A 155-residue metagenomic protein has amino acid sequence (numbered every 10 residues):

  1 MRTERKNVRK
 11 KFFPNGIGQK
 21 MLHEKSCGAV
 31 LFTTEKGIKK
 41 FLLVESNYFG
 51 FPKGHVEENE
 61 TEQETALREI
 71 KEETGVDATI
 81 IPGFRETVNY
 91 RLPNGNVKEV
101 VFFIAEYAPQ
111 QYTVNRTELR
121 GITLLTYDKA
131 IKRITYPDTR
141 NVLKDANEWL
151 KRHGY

Functional and structural regions predicted by a protein language model:
R2-F12, K132-Y155: Charged phosphate-binding loop/patch that engages nucleotide di/tri-phosphates or the phosphate backbone of nucleic
R2-G28, K36: Acidic, metal-coordinating catalytic segment for phosphate/diphosphate chemistry, firing primarily on the Nudix
L22-E24, K36, V44, G95-V97 (+1 more regions): A generic fold-level signal
K25-K36, K40-E62, R68: N-terminal first-folded block
T34, A108, E148: Residue-level marker of positions within ordered structural domains that often coincide with functionally constrained
E35, A78, K151-G154: Secondary-structure transition/hinge residues
H55-K144: Unchanged
